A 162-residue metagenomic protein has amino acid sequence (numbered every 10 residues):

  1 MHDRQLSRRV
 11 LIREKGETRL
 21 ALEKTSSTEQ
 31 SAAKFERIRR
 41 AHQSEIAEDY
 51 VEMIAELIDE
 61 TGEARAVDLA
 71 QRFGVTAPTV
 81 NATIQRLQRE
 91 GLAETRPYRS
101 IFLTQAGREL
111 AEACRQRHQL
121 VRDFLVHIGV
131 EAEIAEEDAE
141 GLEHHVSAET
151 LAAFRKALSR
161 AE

Functional and structural regions predicted by a protein language model:
M1-S27, E137-E162: C-terminal regulatory/oligomerization modules of transcriptional regulators
A33, R37-V75: N-terminal helix-turn-helix DNA-binding core of bacterial DNA-binding proteins
I46-D49, R65, A106, R117 (+1 more regions): N-terminal positioning helix adjacent to the helix-turn-helix/winged-helix DNA-binding module
A64-I101, Q105: Canonical helix-turn-helix DNA-binding module
R72, L110, H127: Residues within the alpha-helical elements of helix-turn-helix
T76, G129-E133: Helix N-cap / loop-to-helix initiation motif
R99-H118: Basic, amphipathic "hinge/linker" alpha-helix immediately C-terminal to the N-terminal HTH DNA-binding motif
H118-L120, E136: A generic alpha-helix surface/boundary motif
